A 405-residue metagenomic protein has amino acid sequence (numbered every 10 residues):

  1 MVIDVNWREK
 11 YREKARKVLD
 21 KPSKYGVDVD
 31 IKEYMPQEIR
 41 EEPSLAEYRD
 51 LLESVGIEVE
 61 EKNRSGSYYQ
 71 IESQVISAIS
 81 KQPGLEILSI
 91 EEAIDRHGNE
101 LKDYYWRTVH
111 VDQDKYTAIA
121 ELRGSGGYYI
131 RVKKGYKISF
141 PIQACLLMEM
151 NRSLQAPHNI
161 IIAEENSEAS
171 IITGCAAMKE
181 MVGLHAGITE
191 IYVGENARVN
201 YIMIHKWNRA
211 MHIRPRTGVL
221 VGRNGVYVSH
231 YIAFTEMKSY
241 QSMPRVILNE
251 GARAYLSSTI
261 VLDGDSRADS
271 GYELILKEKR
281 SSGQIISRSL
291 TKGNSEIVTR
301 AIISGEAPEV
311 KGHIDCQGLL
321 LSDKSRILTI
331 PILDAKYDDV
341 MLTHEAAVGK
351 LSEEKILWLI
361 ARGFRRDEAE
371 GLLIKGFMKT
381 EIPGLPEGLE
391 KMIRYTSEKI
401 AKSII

Functional and structural regions predicted by a protein language model:
M1-H110, Y116-I119: Long, low-complexity, mixed-charge
D4-V5, H97, Y105-F364, T380 (+1 more regions): Conserved beta-strand/loop scaffold segments within soluble protein domains that form the structured core and edges
